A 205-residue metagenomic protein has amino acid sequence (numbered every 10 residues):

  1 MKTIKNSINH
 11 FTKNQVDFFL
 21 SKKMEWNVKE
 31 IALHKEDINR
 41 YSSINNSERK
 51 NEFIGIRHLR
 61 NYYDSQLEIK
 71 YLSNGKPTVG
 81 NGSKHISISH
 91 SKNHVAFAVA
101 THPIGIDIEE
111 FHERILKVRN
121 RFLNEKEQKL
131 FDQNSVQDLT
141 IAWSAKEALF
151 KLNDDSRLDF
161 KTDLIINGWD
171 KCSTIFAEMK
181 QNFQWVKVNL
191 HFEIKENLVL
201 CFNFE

Functional and structural regions predicted by a protein language model:
M1-E205: Core catalytic alpha/beta fold that binds nucleotide/phospho-ligands
